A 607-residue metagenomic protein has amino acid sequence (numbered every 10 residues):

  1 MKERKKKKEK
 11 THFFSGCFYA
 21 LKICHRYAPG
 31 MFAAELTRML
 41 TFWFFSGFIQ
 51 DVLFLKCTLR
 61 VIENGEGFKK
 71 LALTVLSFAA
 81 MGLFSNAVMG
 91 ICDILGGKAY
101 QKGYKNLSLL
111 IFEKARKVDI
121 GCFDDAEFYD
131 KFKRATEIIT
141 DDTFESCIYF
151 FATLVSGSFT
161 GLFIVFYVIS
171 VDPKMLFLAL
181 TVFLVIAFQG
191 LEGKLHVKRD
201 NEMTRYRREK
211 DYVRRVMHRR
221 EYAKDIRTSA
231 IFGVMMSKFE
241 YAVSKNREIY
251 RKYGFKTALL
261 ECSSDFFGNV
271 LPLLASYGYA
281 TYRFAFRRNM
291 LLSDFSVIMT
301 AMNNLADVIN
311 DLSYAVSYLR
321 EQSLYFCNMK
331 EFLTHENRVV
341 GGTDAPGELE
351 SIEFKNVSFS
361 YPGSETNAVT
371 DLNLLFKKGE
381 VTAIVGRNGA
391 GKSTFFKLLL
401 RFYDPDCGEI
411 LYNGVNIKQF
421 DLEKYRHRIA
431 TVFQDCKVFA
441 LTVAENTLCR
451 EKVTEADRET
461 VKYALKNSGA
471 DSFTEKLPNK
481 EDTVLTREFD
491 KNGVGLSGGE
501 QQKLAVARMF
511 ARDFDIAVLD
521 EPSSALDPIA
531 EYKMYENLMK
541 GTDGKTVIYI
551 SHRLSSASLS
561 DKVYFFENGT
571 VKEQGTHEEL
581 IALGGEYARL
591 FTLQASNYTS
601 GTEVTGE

Functional and structural regions predicted by a protein language model:
M1-G47, I62-E63, F68-T74, C92-G96 (+8 more regions): Membrane-integrated ABC transporters
R26, T136-C147, K198-R205, H218 (+5 more regions): An intracellular "coupling" helix at the cytosolic face of ABC transporter transmembrane type-1 domains
F32-V88, S158, I164-L184, F188-H196 (+2 more regions): Transmembrane helix-loop-helix hairpins at lipid-water interfaces of multipass membrane proteins, especially the type-1
T58, I62-A72, L76, A80 (+3 more regions): Helix-loop-helix
I94-E113, L178-E221, S237, M290 (+3 more regions): Cytoplasmic coupling helices
F132, P405, V461, D471-L504 (+3 more regions): ABC-fold ATPase nucleotide-binding domain signature/coupling loops
L291-G363, D404-D406, L411, A456-A464 (+1 more regions): ABC transporter TMD-NBD coupling linker
K480, E536, R553-E607: C-terminal portion of ABC ATPase nucleotide-binding domains
